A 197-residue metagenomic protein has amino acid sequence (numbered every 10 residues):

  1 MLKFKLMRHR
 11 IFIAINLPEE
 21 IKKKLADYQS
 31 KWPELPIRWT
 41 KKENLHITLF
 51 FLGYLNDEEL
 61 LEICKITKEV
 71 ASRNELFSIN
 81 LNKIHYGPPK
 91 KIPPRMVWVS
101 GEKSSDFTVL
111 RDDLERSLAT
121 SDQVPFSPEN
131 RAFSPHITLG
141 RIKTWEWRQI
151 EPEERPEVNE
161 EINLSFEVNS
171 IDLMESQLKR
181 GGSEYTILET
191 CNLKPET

Functional and structural regions predicted by a protein language model:
L2-T197: Histidine-dependent nucleotide/RNA phosphoesterase domain, centered on the 2H-phosphoesterase fold with its duplicated
